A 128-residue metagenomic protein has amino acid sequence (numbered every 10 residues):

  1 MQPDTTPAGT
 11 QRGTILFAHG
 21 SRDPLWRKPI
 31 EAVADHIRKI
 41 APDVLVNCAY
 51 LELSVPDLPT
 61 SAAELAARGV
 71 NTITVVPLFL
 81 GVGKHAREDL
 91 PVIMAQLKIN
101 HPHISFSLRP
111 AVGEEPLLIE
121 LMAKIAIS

Functional and structural regions predicted by a protein language model:
M1-S128: Active-site-proximal alpha-helix that buttresses catalytic centers in soluble enzyme cores
